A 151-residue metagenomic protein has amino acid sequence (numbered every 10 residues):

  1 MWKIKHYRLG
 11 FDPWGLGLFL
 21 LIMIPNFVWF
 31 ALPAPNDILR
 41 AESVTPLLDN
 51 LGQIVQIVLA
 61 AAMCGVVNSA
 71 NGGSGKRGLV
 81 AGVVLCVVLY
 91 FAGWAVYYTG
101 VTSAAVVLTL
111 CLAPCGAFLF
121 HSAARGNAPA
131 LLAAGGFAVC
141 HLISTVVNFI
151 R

Functional and structural regions predicted by a protein language model:
I4-G10, N68-R77, A124-A128: Membrane-interface helix-boundary motifs at transmembrane edges
L21-P35: Alpha-helical transmembrane segments of multi-pass membrane proteins
A31-D37, A92-G100, V146-R151: Juxtamembrane "helix-exit" motif on the non-cytosolic side of transmembrane helices
E42-I54: Short aromatic-rich membrane-water interface segments that cap or initiate transmembrane helices in multi-pass membrane
L59-A62, L89-Y90, L112-H121, F137-H141: Hydrophobic, membrane-inserted alpha-helices
A81-S103: C-terminal halves and exits of single transmembrane alpha-helices
Y97-V106, G116-A133: Membrane-helix boundary connector in multi-pass membrane proteins
G126-R151: Terminal transmembrane helical module of multi-pass membrane proteins
